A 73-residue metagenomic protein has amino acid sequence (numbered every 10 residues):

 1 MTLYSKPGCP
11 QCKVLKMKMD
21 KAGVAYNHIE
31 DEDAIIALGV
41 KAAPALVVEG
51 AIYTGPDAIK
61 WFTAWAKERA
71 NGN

Functional and structural regions predicted by a protein language model:
M1-H28: Local sequence-structure signature of Cys/Sec-based thiol-disulfide redox active-site neighborhoods
T2, A45-V48: A near-ubiquitous, low-amplitude feature marking generic local secondary-structure context
V14-K18, A43, A58-F62: Non-catalytic interaction surface on structured domains
D31: Active-site loop/turn elements of alpha/beta-hydrolase fold enzymes, especially the short glycine-/histidine-rich
A34-I36: Amphipathic, hydrophobic secondary-structure cores in small proteins
L38-L46: Structural micro-motif
V47-N73: Non-catalytic, surface beta->alpha helical segment in thiol-disulfide oxidoreductase systems
